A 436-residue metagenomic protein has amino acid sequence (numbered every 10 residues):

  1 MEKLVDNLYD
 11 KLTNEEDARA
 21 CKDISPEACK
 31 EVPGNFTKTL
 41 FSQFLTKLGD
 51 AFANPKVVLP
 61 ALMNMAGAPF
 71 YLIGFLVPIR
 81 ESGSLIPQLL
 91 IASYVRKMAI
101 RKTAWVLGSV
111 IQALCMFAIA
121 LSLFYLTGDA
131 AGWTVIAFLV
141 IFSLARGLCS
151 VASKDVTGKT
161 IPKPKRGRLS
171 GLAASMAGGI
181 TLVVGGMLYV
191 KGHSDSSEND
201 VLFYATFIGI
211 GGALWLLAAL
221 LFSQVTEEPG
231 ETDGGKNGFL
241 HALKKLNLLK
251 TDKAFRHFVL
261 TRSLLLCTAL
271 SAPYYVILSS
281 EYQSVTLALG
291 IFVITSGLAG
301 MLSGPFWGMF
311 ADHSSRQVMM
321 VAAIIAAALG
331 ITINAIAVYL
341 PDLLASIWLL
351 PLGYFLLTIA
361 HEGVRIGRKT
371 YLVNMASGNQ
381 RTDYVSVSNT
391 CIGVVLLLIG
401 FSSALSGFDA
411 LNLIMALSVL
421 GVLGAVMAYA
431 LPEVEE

Functional and structural regions predicted by a protein language model:
M1-F36, L123-I136, V140, L144-Y274 (+5 more regions): Intracellular loop-helix junctions on the cytosolic face of multi-pass helical membrane proteins
E2-I86, V95, F117, A254-I294: Helix-loop boundary and gating motifs at the non-cytosolic
K38-V57, L76-A92, G108-Q112, F138-N199 (+6 more regions): Substrate-agnostic recognition of the 12-TM MFS/MFS-like secondary transporter fold
M65-A66, K97-M98, V156-T160, L278-Y282 (+2 more regions): Helix-to-coil boundary motifs at intracellular loop junctions of multi-pass secondary transporters
G74-V77, A104-V106, A205-I208, V259 (+3 more regions): Hydrophobic/aromatic positions within or immediately flanking transmembrane alpha-helices of multi-pass small-molecule
R96-Q112, D312-A327: Cytoplasmic membrane-interface "Motif A"-like loop-to-helix N-cap segments of 12-TM Major Facilitator Superfamily
S109-D129, I325-L343: C-terminal ends and interior cores of transmembrane alpha-helices in multi-pass membrane transporters/permeases
Q317-V364: C-terminal transmembrane helical hairpin of 12-TM major facilitator-type secondary transporters
